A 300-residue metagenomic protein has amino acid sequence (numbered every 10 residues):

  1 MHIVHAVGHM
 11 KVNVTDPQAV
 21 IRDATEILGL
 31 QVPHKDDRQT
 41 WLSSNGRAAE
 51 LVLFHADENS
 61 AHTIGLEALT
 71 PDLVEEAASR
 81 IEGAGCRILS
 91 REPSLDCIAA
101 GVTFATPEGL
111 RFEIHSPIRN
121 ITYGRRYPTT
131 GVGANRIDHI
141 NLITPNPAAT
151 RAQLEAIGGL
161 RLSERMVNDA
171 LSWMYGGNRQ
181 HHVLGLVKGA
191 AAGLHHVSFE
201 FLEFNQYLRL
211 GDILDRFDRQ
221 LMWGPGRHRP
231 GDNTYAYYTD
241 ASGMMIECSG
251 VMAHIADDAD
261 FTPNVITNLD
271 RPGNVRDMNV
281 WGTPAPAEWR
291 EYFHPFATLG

Functional and structural regions predicted by a protein language model:
M1-V4, L42, V52-E58, F104-A105 (+1 more regions): Short, low-complexity cationic-aromatic patches
H2-H5, H9-A49, R91-L95, L142-H181: Core segments of cupin and vicinal oxygen chelate
A6-T15, A56-I81, A100-A105, R136-P145 (+3 more regions): Vicinal oxygen chelate
V20-T25, I81, G109, T150-E155 (+3 more regions): Conserved active-site tyrosine of GNAT-family acetyltransferases
I21-R22, L51, E75, F112 (+2 more regions): Alpha-helical elements of the RecA-like P-loop NTPase motor core of helicases
L28-H62, L110-R119, E164-H195, E200-F204 (+1 more regions): Conserved short beta-strand elements that form part of the metal-binding/catalytic scaffold of enzyme active sites
E82-G133, L171-Y175, R179, D218-G300: Vicinal oxygen chelate
E155, G159, S163, R179 (+2 more regions): Short helix-capping and hinge/turn segments at secondary-structure transitions, especially at repeat and domain
